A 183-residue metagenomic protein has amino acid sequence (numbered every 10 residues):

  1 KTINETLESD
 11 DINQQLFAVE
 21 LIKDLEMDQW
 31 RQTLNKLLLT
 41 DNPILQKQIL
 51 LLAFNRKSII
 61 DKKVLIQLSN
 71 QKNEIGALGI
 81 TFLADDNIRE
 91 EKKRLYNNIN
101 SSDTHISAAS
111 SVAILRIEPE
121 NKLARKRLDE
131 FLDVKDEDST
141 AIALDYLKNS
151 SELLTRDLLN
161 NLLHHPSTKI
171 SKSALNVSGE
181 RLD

Functional and structural regions predicted by a protein language model:
T2-T6, M27-L39, S58-S69, I88-N100 (+3 more regions): Amphipathic alpha-helical scaffolding segments comprising HEAT/armadillo-like alpha-solenoid repeats
N4-D61, E74: Membrane-proximal soluble helical/coiled-coil segments that couple transmembrane anchors to catalytic or regulatory
D10-D11, D41-P43, Q71-N73, S102-T104 (+2 more regions): Short inter-helical turns and helix N-cap capping residues of alpha-solenoid HEAT/ARM repeat scaffolds
I22-L25, L52-I59, L83-D86, I114-E118 (+2 more regions): Residue-level signature of the C-terminal ends
S107, V112-R156, K169: Solenoidal tandem-repeat scaffolds enriched in leucines and small polar residues
S167, A174-D183: Short, intrinsically disordered, charge-balanced linker/junction segments flanking boundaries in proteins
